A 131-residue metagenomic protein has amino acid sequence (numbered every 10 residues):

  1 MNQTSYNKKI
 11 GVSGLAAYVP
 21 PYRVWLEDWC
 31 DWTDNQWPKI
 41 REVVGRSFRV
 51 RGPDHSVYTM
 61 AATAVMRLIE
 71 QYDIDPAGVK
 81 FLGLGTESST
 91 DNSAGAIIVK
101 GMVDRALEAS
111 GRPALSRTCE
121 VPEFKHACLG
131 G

Functional and structural regions predicted by a protein language model:
M1-G83, V103-E108: Conserved "HGTGT" condensation-loop signature of ketosynthase/thiolase-family condensing enzymes that catalyze
K39-S56, S88-G131: Conserved catalytic cysteine-centered active-site region of acyl-thioester-dependent Claisen-condensing enzymes
